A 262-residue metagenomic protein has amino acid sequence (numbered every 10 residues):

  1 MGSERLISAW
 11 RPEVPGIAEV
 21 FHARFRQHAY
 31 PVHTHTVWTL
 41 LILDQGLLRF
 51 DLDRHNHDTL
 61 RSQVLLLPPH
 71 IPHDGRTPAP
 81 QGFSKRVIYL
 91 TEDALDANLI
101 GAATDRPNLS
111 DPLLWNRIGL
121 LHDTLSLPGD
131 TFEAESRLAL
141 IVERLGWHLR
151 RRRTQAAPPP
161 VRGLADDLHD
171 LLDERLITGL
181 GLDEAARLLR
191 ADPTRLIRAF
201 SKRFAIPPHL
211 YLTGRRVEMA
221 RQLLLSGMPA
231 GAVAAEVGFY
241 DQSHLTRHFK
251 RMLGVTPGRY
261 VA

Functional and structural regions predicted by a protein language model:
G2-T104: N-terminal regulatory/effector-sensing and dimerization cores that precede helix-turn-helix DNA-binding domains
Q45, T256-G258: Conserved coupling/switch loops of ABC nucleotide-binding domains, chiefly the family-specific signature
N98-A157: Amphipathic alpha-helical segments enriched in hydrophobic/aromatic residues interleaved with Lys/Arg
L113-L127, L164-R175, M219-S226: Solvent-exposed, amphipathic alpha-helical segments
E135-A139, A165, T246: Short, amphipathic alpha-helical "lid/cap" segments that border enzyme active or binding sites
D170, E174, T178-E184, A191 (+3 more regions): Terminal helix-turn-helix DNA-binding modules in bacterial transcription factors
L196: Nucleotide/phosphate-binding loop and acidic/charged catalytic motifs in nucleotide-binding or -utilizing enzymes
